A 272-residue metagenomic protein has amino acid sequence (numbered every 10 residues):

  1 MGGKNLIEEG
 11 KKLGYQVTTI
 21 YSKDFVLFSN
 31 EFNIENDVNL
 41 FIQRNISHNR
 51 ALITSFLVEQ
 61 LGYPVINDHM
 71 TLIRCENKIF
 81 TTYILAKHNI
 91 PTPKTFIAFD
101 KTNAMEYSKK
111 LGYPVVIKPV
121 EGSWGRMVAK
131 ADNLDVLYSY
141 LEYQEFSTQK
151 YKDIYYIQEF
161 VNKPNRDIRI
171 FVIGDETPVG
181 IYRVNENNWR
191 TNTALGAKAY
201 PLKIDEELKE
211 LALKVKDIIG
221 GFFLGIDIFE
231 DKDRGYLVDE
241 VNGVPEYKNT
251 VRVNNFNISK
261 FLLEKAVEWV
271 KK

Functional and structural regions predicted by a protein language model:
M1-K94: Conserved N-proximal alpha/beta basic substrate-recognition cap immediately N-terminal to, or forming the N-lobe
G3, N49-L52, A104-M105, P164-D167: Short, well-ordered alpha-helical microsegments
F32, E59-G62, M70-Y155, E206 (+1 more regions): Active-site nucleotide/adenylate-binding loops and adjacent lid/helix of ATP-dependent enzymes
P93, R126, R166-I168, D175 (+1 more regions): Change "...and in nucleic-acid phosphodiester-cleaving endonucleases..." to "...and in nucleic-acid processing enzymes
V115, Y156, P178-V179, L224 (+1 more regions): Protein kinase-like catalytic core scaffold
A129-I219: Phosphate-binding site of ATP-dependent enzymes
W189-V238, S259-K272: A long amphipathic alpha-helix within ATP-dependent nucleotide-binding catalytic cores
N242-N255: Glycine-rich phosphate/pyrophosphate-binding beta-alpha loops
